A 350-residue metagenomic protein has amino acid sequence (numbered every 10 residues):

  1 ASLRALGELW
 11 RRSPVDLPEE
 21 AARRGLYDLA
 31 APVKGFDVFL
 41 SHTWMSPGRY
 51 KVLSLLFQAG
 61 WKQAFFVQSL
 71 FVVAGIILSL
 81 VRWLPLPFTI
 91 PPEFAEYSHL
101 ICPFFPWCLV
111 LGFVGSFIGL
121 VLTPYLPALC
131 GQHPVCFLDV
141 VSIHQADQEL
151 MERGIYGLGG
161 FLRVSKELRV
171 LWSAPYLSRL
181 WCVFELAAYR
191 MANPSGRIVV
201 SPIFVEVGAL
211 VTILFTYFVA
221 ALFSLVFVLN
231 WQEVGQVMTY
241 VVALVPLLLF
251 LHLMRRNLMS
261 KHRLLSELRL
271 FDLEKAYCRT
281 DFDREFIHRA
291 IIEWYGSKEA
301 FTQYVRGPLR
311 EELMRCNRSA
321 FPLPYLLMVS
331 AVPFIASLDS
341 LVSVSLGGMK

Functional and structural regions predicted by a protein language model:
A1-K350: The feature represents the membrane-entry module of six-transmembrane cation channels
